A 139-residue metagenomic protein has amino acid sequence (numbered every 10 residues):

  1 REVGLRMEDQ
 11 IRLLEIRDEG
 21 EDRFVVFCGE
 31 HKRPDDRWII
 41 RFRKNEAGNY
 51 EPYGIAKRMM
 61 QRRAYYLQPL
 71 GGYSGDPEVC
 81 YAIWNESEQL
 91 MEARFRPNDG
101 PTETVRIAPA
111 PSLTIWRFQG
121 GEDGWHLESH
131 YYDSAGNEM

Functional and structural regions predicted by a protein language model:
R1-E51: N-terminal export/targeting and maturation segments
Q10, D36, P77, P101 (+1 more regions): Residues that act as N-cap/strand-start positions at coil-to-secondary-structure junctions
R23-C28, P77-W84: Short beta-strand elements that form the blades of beta-propeller/WD-repeat-like and other beta-sheet-rich scaffold
K44-I55, R96-N98, S134-G136: Surface-exposed loop/turn elements that mediate protein-protein interactions on large endomembrane-trafficking
G54-A82: Extracellular ectodomain segments of secreted/surface proteins
W84-N85, M139: Short, solvent-exposed mixed-charge patches
E86-E92: A short, structured loop/turn motif at beta-sheet edges
A93-M139: Ser/Thr-rich low-complexity repeats and stalk/linker segments
